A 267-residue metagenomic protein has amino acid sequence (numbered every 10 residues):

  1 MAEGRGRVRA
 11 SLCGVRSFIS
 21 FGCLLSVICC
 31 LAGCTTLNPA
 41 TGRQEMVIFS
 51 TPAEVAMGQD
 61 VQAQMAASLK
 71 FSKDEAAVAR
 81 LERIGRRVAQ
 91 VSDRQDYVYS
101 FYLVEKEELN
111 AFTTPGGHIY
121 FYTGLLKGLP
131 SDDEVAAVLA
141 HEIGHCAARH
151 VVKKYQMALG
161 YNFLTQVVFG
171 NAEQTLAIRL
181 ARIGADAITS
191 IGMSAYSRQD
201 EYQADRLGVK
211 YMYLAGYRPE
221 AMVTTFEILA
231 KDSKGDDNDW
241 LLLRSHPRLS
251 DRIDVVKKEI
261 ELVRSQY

Functional and structural regions predicted by a protein language model:
M1-E3, R7-A10, G33, N238 (+1 more regions): A general, composition-driven signal for non-globular sequence regions
M1-E3, S17, S26, P52 (+2 more regions): Generic N-terminal leader/processing signal
E3-C23: Bacterial N-terminal signal peptides that target proteins for export
S20-A32: Bacterial N-terminal signal peptides
C34-Y267: A Zn2+-metalloprotease active-site environment signal
